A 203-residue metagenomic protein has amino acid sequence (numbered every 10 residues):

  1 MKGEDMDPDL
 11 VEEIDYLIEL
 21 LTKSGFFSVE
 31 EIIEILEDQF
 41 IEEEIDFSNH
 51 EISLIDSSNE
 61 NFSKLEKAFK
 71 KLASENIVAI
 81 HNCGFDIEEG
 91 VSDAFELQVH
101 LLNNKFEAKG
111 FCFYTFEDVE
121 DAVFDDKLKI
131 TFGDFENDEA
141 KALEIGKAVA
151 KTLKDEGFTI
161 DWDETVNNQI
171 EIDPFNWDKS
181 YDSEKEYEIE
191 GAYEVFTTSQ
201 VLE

Functional and structural regions predicted by a protein language model:
M1-I87: Long, contiguous N-terminal structural blocks used for assembly/anchoring
D5, L10, I14-L17, K129-E203: Acidic, proline/glycine-rich low-complexity IDRs
L21, E31-I32, I45, D118-V119 (+3 more regions): Short linear sequence elements within intrinsically disordered, low-complexity coil regions
F47-S48, V123-D134: Glycine-rich, often proline-containing surface loops adjacent to acidic residues and nearby aromatics that form
S53-S57, L102-K109, G146-V149, E190-G191: Short linear motifs at secondary-structure transitions and domain/linker junctions
A79-L102, E164-E184: Ser/Thr-rich, low-complexity intrinsically disordered terminal regions
E89-L128: An N-terminal amphipathic alpha-helical segment
